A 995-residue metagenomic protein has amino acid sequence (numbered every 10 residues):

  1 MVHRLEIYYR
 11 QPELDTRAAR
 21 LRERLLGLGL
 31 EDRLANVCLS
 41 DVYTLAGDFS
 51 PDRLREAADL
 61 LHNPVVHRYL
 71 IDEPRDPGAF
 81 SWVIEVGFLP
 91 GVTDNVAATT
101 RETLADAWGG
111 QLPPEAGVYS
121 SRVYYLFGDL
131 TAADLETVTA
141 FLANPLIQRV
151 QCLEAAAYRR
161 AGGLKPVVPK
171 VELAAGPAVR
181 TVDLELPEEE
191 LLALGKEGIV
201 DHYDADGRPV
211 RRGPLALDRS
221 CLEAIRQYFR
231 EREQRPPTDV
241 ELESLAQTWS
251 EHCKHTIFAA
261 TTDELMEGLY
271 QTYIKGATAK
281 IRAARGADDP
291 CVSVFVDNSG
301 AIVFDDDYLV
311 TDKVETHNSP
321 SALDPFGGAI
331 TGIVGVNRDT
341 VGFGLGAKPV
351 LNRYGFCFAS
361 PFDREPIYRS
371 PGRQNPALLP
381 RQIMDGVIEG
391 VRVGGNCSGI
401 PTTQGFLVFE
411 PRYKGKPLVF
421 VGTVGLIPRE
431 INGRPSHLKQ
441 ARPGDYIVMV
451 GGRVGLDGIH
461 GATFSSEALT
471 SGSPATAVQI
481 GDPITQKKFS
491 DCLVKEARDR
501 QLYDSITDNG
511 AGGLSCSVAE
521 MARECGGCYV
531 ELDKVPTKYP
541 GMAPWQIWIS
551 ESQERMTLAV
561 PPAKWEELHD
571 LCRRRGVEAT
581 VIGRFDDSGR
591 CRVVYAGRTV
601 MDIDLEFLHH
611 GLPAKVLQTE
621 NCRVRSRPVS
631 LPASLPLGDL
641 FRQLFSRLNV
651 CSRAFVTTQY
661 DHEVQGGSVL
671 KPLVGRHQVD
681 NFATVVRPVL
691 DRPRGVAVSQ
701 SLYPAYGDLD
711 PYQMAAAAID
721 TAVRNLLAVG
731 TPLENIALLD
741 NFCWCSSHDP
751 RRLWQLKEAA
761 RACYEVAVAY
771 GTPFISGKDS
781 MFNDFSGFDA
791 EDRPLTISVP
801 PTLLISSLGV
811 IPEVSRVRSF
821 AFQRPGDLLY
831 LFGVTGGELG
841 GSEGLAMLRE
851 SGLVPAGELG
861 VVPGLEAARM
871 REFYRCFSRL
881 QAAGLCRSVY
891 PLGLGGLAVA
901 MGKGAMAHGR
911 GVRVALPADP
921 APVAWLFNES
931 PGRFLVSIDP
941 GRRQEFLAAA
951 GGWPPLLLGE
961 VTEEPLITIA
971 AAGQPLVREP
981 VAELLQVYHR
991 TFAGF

Functional and structural regions predicted by a protein language model:
M1-L5, H62, H67-V86, A155-L173: Intrinsic disorder/low-complexity detector
M1-Q11, L39-T44, G78-P90, S120-Y124 (+2 more regions): Short glycine-/aliphatic-rich beta-strand segments at the starts of folded cytosolic domains
V2-R24, L30: N-terminal basic/disordered segments at the start of proteins
I7-R17, F49, E85-A98, D129-T131 (+1 more regions): Short, surface-exposed ligand-recognition loops at beta-strand->loop->(often short) alpha-helix junctions that present
R20-L25, R53-N63, A97-L104, D134-A143 (+2 more regions): Short amphipathic alpha-helices in soluble, non-transmembrane regions that often serve as interface/regulatory elements
L34, G91-T93, P113-E115, S121 (+2 more regions): Glycine/proline-enriched, intrinsically flexible loops and inter-domain linkers
F49-P77, T137-A157, I603-E606, L804: Short, structured interface segments
P64-V118: Short, solvent-exposed interaction modules
